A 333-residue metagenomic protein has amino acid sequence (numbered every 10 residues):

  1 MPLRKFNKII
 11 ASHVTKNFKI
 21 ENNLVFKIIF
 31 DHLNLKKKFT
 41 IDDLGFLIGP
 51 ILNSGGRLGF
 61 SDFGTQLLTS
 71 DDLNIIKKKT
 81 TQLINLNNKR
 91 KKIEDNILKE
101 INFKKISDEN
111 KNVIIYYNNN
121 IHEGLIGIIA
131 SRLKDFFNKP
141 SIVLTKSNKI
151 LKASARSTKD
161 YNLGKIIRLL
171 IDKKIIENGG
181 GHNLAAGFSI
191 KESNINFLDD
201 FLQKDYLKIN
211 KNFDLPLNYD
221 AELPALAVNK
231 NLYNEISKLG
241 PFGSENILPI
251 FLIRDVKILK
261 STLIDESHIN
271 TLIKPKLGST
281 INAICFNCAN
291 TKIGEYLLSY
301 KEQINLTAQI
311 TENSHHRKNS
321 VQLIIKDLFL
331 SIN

Functional and structural regions predicted by a protein language model:
M1-N196, D200, N218, E222-L223 (+1 more regions): Hydrophobic helix-and-loop "lid/oligomerization" segment in the mid-to-C-terminal part of catalytic domains
N23, D205-E295: A contiguous loop/helix-start segment that scaffolds small-molecule binding in enzyme catalytic cores
T158-D160, N313, L330: Short coil/turn motifs at secondary-structure junctions
K173, F188, D199-L207, N305-T307 (+1 more regions): C-terminal, non-catalytic macromolecule-binding modules
Y219, I269-T271, I304-L306, V321-L323: Hydrophobic residues positioned within well-ordered beta-strands of beta-sheet architectures
N290-T307: Short nucleic-acid-contacting surface segments enriched for D/E, G, S/T with interspersed K/R
H316-N333: OB-fold/S1-family single-stranded nucleic acid-binding modules
